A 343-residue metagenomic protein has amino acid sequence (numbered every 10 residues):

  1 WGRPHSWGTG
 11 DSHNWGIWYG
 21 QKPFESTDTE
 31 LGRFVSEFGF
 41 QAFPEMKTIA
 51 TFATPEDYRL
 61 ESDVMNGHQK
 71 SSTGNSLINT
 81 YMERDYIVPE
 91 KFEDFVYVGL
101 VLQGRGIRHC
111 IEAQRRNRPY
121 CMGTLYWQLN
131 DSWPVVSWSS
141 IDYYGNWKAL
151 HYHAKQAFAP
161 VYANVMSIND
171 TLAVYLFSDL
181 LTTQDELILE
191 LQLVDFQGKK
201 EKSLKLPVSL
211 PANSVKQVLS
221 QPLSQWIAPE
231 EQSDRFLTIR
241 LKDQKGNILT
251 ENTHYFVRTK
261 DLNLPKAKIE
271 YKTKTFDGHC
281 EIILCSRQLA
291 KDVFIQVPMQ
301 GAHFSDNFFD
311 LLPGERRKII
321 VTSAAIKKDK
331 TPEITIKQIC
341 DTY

Functional and structural regions predicted by a protein language model:
G2-D185: Substrate-binding clefts and catalytic carboxylate motifs of secreted carbohydrate-active enzymes
Q156-V165, N247-K274, G278: Long, low-complexity ectodomains and other extracytoplasmic segments of secretory-pathway proteins
A173-L180, Q192, E281-R287, T322: Short edge beta-strand/loop segments characteristic of extracellular beta-sandwich folds
D179-E186, S286-F294, K327-K328: A short beta-turn/strand-edge loop motif at beta-sheet boundaries
L181, G198-K200, G246: Residue-level signal for glycine
L187-E231, Q300-K327: Intrinsically disordered, low-complexity Pro/Gly/Ser/Thr-rich segments with frequent PxxP/GP/PP motifs and embedded
Q217-K266, T322-Y343: Terminal connector regions
L264-P313, I319-T322: C-terminal accessory/binding modules appended to enzymatic or scaffolding proteins
